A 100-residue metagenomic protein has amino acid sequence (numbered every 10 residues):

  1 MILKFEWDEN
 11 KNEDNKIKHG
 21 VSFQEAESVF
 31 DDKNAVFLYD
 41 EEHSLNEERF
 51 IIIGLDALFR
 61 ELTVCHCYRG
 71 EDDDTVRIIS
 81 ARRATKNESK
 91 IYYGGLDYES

Functional and structural regions predicted by a protein language model:
M1-S100: Ribonuclease/tRNase effector modules and their secretory precursors
